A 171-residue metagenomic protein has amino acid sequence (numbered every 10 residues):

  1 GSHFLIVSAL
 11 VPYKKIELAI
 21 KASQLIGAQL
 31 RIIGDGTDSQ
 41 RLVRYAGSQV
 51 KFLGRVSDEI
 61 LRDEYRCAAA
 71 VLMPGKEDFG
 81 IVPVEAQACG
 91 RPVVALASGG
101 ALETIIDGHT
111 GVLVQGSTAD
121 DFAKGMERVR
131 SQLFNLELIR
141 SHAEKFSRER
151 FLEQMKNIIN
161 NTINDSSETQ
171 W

Functional and structural regions predicted by a protein language model:
G1-R31: Conserved donor-binding/catalytic core segment of Leloir-type glycosyltransferases
F4, R66-D78, R91: Acidic donor-binding loop of glycosyltransferase active sites
A9-I16, T37-S39, R55, G116: A short, basic/aromatic alpha-helical/loop segment that forms part of the nucleotidyl-sugar donor-binding site
Q40-D63: Nucleotide-activated donor-binding/catalytic signature segment of Leloir-type glycosyltransferases, i.e., the conserved
R55, D107-G108, V112-A119, M126-L133: Conserved acidic donor-binding segment of nucleotide-sugar-dependent glycosyltransferases
E77-D78, P92, G99-G100, T110 (+1 more regions): Flexible glycine-rich beta->alpha loop in the catalytic core of nucleotide-sugar glycosyltransferases
E85, A97-V114: Short acidic/histidine- and often glycine-rich active-site loop of Leloir-type glycosyltransferases that engages
S117, S131-W171: A charged, aromatic-enriched C-terminal amphipathic alpha-helix characteristic of glycosyltransferases across folds
